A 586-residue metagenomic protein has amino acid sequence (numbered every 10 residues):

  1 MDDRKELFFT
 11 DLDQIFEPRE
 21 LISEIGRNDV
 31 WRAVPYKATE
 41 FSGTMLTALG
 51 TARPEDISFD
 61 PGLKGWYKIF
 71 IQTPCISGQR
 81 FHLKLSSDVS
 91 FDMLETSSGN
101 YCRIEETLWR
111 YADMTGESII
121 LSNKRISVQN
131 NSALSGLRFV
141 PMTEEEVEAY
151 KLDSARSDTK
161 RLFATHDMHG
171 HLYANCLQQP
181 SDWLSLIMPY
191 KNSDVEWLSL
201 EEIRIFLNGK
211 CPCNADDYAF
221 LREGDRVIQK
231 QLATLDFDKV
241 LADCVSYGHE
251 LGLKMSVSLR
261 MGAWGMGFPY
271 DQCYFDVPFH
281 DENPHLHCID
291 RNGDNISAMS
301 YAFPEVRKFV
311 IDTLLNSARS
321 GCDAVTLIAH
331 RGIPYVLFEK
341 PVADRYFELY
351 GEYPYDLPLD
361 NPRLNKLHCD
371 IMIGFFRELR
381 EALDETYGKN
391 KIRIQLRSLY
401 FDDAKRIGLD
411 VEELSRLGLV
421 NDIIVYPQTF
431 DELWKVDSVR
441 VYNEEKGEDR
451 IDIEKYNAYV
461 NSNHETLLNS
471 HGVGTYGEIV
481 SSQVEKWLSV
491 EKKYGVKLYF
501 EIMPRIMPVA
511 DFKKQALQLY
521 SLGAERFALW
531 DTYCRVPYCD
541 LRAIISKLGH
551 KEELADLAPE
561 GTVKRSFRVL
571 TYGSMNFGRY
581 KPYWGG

Functional and structural regions predicted by a protein language model:
M1-D60: Glycan-recognition and processing domains
E55-I57, P61-F81, G586: A short beta-strand element within beta-rich, extracytoplasmic domains of secreted/secretory-pathway proteins
S86-G116: Extracellular carbohydrate recognition and processing domains and analogous Trp-centered ligand-binding platforms
D153-S181, V227-S246, S256-R319, K514 (+1 more regions): Active-site-adjacent "subsite" loops/lids of carbohydrate-active enzymes
T165, V245, H249-F268, T326-P334 (+2 more regions): Aromatic-lined carbohydrate-recognition surfaces of secreted/lumenal glycan-active proteins
S181-P212, R319-A324, L419-V425, L519-W530: Catalytic domains of carbohydrate-active enzymes, especially glycoside hydrolases
S193-L235, V425, T429-E478: Aromatic-lined carbohydrate-binding/catalytic grooves of carbohydrate-active enzymes
N208-D225, A263-G293, L327-P358, V439-G447 (+1 more regions): Aromatic- and acidic-residue-enriched segments that line the glycan-binding/catalytic groove of carbohydrate-active
